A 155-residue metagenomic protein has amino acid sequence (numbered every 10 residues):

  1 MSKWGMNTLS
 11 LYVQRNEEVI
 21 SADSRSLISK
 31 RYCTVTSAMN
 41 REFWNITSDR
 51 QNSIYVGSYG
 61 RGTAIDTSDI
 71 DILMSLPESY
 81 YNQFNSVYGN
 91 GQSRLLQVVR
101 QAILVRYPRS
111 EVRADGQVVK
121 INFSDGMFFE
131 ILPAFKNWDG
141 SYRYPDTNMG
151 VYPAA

Functional and structural regions predicted by a protein language model:
M1-I54, S58-T67, Y80-N90: N-terminal regions immediately upstream of nucleotidyltransferase
M1-T8, I65, G126-A155: Extended, alpha-helix-rich binding/interface surfaces that flank or overlap catalytic cores and mediate recognition
S21-F43, G116, F135-A154: Short, charge-rich amphipathic segments
I54, N90-Y142: Conserved catalytic core of two-metal-ion nucleotidyltransferases
Y59, L76-E78, F135-N137: Short, flexible active-site-adjacent loop segments at beta-strand->alpha-helix junctions, enriched in small/polar
R61, P77-E78, I121, D125: Charge-rich, low-complexity amphipathic helices in intrinsically disordered tails/linkers adjacent to domains
L73-Q101: A broadly used, surface-exposed interaction patch
